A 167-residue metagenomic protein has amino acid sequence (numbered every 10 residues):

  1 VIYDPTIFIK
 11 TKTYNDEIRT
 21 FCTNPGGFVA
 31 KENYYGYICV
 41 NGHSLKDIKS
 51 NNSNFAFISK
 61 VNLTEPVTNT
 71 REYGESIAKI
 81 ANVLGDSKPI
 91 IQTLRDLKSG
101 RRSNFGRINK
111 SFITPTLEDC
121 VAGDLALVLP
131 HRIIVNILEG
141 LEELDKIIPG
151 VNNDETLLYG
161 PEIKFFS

Functional and structural regions predicted by a protein language model:
V1-S167: Residues forming the flavin
